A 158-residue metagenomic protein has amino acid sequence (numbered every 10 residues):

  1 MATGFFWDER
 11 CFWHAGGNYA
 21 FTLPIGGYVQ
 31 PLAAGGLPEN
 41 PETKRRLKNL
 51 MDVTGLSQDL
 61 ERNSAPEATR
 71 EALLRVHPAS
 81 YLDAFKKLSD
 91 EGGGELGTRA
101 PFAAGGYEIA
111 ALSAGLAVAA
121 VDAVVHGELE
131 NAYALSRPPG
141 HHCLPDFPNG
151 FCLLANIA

Functional and structural regions predicted by a protein language model:
M1-A158: HDAC/HDAC-like amidohydrolase catalytic core signature
